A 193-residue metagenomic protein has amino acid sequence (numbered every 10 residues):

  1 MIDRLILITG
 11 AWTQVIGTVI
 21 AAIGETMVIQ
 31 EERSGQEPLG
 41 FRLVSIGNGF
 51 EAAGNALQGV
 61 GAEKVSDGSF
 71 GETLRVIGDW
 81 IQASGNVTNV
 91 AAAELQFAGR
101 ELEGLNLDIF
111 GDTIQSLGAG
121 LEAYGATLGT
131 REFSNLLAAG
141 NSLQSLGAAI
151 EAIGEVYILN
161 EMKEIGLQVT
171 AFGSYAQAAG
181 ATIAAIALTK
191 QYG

Functional and structural regions predicted by a protein language model:
M1-S142, A149-Y175, T182-G193: Glycine-rich, hydrophobic membrane-spanning regions of integral membrane proteins that mediate transport
